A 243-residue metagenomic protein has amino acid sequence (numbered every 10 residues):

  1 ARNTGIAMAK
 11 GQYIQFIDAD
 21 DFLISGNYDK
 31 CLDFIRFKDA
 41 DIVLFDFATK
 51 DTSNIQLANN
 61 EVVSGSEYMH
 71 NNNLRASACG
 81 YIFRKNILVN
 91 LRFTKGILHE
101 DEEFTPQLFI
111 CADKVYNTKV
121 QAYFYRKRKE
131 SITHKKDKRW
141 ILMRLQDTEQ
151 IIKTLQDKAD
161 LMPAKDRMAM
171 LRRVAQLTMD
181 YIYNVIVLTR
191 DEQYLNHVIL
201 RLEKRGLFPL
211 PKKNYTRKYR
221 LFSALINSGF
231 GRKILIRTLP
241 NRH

Functional and structural regions predicted by a protein language model:
A1-D147, D157, L225: Nucleotide-sugar donor-binding/catalytic module of glycosyltransferases that assemble extracellular/cell-envelope
D41, K114-V115, L161, F208 (+1 more regions): A general structural signal for well-ordered secondary-structure junctions
A122-K129, K135-M162, N184-L207: Catalytic core of nucleotide-sugar-dependent glycosyltransferases
M143-Q146, K165-R173: Residues within HEAT/ARM-like alpha-solenoid scaffolds
A164-M168, L210-K213: Short, surface-exposed acidic
R172-Y183: Amphipathic alpha-helical repeat scaffolds of TPR domains
V187-H243: Membrane-interface aromatic/basic loop that binds lipid-linked glycans or pyrophosphate carriers, typified by
